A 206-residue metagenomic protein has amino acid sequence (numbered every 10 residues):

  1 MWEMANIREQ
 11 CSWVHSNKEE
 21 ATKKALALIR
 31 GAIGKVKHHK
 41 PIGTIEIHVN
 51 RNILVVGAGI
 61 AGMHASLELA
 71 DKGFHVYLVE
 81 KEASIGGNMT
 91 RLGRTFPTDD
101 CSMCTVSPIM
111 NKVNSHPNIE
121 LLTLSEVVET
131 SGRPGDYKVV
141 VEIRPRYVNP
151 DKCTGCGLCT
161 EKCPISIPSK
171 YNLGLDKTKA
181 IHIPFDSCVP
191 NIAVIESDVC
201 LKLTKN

Functional and structural regions predicted by a protein language model:
M1-I7, K40-I45, E82-P108, L122-K152 (+1 more regions): Non-heme iron-sulfur electron-transfer modules
N17: C-terminal boundary of histidine-terminating zinc-finger modules
G34-R51: A short, basic/flexible loop-to-alpha-helix module at the beginning of a structural domain
N52-L78: N-terminal Rossmann-like FAD-binding beta1-loop-alpha1 element of flavoenzymes
G59-A61, S84, L158: Residue-level detector of alpha-helix initiation sites
Y77, G155-K162: C-type cytochrome heme c attachment motif
K112-E120: A structural motif corresponding to the C-terminal end of an alpha-helix and its immediate exit/capping segment
